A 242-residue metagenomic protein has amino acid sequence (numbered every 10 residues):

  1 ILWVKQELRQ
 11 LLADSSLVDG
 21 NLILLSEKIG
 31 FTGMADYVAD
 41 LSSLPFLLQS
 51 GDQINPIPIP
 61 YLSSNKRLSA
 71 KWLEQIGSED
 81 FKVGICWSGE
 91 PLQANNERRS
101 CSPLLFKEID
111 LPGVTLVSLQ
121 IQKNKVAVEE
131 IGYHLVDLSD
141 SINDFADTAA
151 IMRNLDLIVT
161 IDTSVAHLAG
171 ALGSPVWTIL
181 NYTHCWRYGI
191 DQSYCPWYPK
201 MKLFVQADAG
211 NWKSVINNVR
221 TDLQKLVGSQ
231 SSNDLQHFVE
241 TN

Functional and structural regions predicted by a protein language model:
I1-N242: Catalytic machinery of carbohydrate-active enzymes, primarily nucleotide-sugar-dependent glycosyltransferases
